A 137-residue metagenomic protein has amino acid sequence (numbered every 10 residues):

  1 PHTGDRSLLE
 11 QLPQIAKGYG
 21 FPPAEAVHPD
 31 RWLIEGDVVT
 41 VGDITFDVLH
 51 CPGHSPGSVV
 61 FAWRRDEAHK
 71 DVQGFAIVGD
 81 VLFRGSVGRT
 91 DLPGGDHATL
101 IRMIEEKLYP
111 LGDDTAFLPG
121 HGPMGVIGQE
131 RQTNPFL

Functional and structural regions predicted by a protein language model:
P1-T40, I44, R65-E67, Q132-F136: Active-site HxH/HxHxD metal-binding segment of metal-dependent hydrolases
T3-G4, I44, G53-S55, R65 (+4 more regions): Active-site metal-binding loops of divalent metal-dependent hydrolases
R6-S7, G57, A98, G125: Glycine-centered loop/turn positions within well-structured domains that cap or flank conserved ligand/cofactor-binding
A16-Y19, G88-G94: Short glycine-enriched, charge-decorated loop/helix-capping segments at active-site entrances that position
R31-L33, L49, L118: Hydrophobic/aromatic beta-strand patches that form the interior of the parallel beta-sheet core in alpha/beta enzyme
D37-V38, S58-A62, V81: Short acidic loop-to-beta-strand element that houses the catalytic metal-binding Asp/Glu of nuclease active sites
L49-V59: Active-site glycine- and acidic-residue-rich loops that bind and position anionic ligands or nucleotide-like cofactors
A62-F75, R84, T99-L137: Divalent-metal (often Zn2+) His-rich catalytic cores of metallo-beta-lactamase-fold enzymes
